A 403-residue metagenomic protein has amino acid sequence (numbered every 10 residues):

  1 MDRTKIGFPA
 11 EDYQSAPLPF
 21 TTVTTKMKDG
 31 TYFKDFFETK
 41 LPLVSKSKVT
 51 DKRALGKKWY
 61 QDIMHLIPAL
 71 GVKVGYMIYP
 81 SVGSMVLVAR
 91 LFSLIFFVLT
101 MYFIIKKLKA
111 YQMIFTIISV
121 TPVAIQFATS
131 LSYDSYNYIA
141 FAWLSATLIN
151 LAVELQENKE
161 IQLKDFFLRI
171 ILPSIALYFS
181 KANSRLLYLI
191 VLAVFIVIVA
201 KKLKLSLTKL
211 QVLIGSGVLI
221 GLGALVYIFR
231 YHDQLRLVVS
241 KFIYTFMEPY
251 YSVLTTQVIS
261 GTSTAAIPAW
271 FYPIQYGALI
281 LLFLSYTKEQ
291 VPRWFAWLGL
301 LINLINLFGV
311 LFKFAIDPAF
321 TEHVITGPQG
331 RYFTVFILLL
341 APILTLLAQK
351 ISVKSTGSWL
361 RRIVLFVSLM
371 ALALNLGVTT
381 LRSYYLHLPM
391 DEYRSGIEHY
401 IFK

Functional and structural regions predicted by a protein language model:
D2-V86, P318: Interfacial juxtamembrane loops and adjacent helix segments that form the catalytic/substrate-binding surfaces
K26-M27, E38-L43, I67, S206-T208 (+2 more regions): Membrane-lumen/periplasm interface segments of multi-pass, membrane-embedded glycan/lipid transferases
P80-G83, M101-P122: Transmembrane-helix signature of polytopic, membrane-embedded enzymes that assemble or transfer cell-envelope glycans
F103, Y138-Q156, I343: Specific aromatic-rich, kink-prone transmembrane helix
S130-N137: Short acidic/glycine- and proline-prone juxtamembrane loop motifs at membrane-interface regions of multi-pass membrane
T147-I161, D165, L187-G217: Perimembrane helix-loop-helix junctions
F166-N183, L187-A193: Membrane-interface alpha helices of multi-pass inner-membrane proteins
G223-Y251, T356-K403: Transmembrane helical bundles and short interhelical boundary loops of multi-pass, membrane-embedded
